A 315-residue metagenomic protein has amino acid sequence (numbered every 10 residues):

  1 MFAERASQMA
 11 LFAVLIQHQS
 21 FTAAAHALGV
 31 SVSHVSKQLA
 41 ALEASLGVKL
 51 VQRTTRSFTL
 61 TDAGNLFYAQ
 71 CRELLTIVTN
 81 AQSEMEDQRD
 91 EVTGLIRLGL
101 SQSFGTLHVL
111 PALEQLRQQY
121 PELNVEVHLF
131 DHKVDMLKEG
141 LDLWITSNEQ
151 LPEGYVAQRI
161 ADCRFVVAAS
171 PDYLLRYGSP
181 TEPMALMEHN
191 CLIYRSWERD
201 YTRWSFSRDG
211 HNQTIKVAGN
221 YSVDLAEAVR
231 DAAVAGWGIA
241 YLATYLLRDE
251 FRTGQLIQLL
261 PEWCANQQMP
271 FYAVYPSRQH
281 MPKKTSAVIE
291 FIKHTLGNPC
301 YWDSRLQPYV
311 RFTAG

Functional and structural regions predicted by a protein language model:
M1-A3, E122, R248-D249, T253 (+1 more regions): C-terminal effector-binding regulatory domain of bacterial HTH transcription factors
M9-F12, A24, T61, L116: Hydrophobic two-helix hairpin corresponding to the core of helix-turn-helix DNA-binding domains
A13-G29: Short helix-boundary/capping micro-motifs
L42-E43, L256: Conserved amphipathic alpha-helical core elements
E43-L60: A short LG(V/I)-centered, amphipathic sequence patch enriched for acidic residue(s) preceding the LG motif
T55-F58, N65, T76-R97: Short helix-loop hinge/linker segments at domain boundaries
T93-V156, S304-A314: Central regulatory/effector-binding core of bacterial HTH transcription factors
H128-V223: Acidic, Gly/Pro-rich loop/turn segments at junctions of secondary structure
